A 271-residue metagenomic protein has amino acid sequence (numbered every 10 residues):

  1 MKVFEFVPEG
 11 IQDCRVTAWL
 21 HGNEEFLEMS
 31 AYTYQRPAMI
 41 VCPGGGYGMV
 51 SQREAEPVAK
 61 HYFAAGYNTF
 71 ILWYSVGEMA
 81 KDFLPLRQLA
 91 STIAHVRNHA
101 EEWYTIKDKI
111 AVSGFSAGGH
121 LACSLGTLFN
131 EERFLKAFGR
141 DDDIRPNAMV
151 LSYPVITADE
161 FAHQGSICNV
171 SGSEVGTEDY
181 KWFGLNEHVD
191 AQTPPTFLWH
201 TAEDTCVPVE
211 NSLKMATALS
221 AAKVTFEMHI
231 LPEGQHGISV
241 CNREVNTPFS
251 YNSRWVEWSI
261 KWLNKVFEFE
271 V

Functional and structural regions predicted by a protein language model:
M1-Y34, Q164: N-terminal cap/lid segment of alpha/beta-hydrolase-fold proteins
Q35-G44: Short beta-strand element of the alpha/beta-hydrolase
A80-E102, R254-W255: Alpha/beta-hydrolase active-site loop
A94-Q164, Y180: Primarily recognizes the serine-hydrolase "nucleophile elbow" in alpha/beta-hydrolase and SGNH/GDSL folds
P154-H188, P194: Mobile cap/lid helix-loop segments that gate and shape the active-site cleft of serine hydrolases
Q192, L198-H200, D204: Short beta-strand/loop motif that positions the catalytic acidic residue of the alpha/beta-hydrolase fold
T205-K214: Conserved alpha/beta-hydrolase "acid-adjacent" motif
L213, T217-V271: C-terminal catalytic histidine-bearing segment of alpha/beta-hydrolase fold enzymes
